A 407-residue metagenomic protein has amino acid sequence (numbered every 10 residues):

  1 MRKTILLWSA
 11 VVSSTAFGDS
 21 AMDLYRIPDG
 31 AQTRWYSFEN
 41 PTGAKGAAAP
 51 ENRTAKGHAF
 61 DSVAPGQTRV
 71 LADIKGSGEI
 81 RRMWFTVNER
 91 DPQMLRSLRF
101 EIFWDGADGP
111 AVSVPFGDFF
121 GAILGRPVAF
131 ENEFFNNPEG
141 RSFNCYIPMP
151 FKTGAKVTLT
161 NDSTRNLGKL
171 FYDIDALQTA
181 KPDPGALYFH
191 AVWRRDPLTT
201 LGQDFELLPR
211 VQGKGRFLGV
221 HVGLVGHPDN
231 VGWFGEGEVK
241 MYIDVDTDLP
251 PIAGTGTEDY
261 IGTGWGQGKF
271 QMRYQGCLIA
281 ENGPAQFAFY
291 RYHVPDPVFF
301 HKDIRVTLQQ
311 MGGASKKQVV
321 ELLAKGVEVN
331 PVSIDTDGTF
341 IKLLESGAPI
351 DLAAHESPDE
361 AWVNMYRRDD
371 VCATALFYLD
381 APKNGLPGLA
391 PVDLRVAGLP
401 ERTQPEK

Functional and structural regions predicted by a protein language model:
M1-T4: Positively charged n-region of N-terminal signal peptides that target proteins for export
W8-G18: Hydrophobic h-region of N-terminal signal peptides that target proteins for export in Gram-negative bacteria
D19-K407: Beta-strand-centric surfaces of beta-sandwich/beta-rich domains
